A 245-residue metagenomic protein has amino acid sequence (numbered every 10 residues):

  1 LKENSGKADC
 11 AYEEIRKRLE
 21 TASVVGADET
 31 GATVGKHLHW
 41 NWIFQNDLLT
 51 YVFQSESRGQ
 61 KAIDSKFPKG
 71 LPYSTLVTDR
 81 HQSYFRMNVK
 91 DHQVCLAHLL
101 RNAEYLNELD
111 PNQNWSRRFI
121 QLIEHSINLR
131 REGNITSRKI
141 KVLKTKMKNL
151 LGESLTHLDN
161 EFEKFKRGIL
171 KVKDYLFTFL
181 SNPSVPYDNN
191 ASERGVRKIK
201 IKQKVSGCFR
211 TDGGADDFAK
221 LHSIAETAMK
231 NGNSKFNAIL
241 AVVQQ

Functional and structural regions predicted by a protein language model:
L1-Q245: Catalytic center-proximal scaffold of phosphoryl-transfer enzymes
